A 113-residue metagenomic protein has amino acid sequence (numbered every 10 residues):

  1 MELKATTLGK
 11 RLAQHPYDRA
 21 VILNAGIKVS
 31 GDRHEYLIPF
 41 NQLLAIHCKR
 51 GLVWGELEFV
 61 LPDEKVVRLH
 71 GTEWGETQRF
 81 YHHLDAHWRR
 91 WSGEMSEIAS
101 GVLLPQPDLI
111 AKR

Functional and structural regions predicted by a protein language model:
M1-I22, Q106-R113: Anionic N-terminal interaction surfaces
G9, G31, F59-D63: Short acidic, glycine-rich loop/turn motifs
R19-I27, N41-L43, P62-D63: Short, solvent-exposed coil/turn segments at beta-strand boundaries
I27-K28, E35-L52: Phosphoinositide-dependent membrane-docking surfaces
H34-I38, K65-R68: Short beta-strand segments
V53-E58: Short aromatic-glycine-enriched beta-strand elements
V60-A86: Canonical phosphoinositide-binding patch of PH/PH-like domains
S92-R113: Low-complexity, intrinsically disordered extramembrane tails and loops of integral membrane proteins
